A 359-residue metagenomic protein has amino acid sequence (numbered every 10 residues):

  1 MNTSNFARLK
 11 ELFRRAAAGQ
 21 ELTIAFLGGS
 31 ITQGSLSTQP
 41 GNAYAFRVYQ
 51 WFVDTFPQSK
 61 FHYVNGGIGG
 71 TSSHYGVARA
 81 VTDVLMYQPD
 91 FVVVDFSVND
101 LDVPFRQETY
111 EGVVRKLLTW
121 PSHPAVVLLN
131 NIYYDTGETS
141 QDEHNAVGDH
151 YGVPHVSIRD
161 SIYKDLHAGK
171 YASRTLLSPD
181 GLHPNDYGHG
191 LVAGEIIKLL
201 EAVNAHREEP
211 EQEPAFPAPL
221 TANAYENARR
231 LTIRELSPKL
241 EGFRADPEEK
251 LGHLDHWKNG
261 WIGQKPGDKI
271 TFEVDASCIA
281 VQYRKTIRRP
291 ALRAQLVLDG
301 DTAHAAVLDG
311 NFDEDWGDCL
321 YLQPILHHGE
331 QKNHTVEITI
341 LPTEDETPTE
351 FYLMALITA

Functional and structural regions predicted by a protein language model:
M1-G66, A80-Q88, T271, A280-Y283 (+3 more regions): Serine-esterase "nucleophile elbow" of acetyl-processing enzymes
M1-N2, G194-A359: Conserved catalytic region of serine esterases and O-acyltransferases that act on ester linkages in lipids
N2-R8, F13, D135-R234: Catalytic His-Asp segment of secreted/periplasmic serine-dependent ester chemistry enzymes
T23-L27, H62-G67, F91-F96, A125-L129 (+1 more regions): Structural recognition of the beta-strand scaffold that forms the well-ordered cores of secreted hydrolase catalytic
A25-L27, Q33, S73-Q107: Oxyanion-hole/transition-state-stabilizing segment in secreted/luminal serine hydrolases and related acyltransferases
S30-Q33, I68-S73, V98-V103, P124 (+3 more regions): Solvent-exposed loop/turn segments at secondary-structure junctions within structured extracellular/periplasmic domains
S35-P40, Y75-V77, V103-R106, T139-Q141 (+1 more regions): Short, solvent-exposed loop/turn and secondary-structure capping segments
N99, E108-A146: Active-site segments of SGNH/GDSL-like serine hydrolases that catalyze O-acetyl group transfer/hydrolysis on lipids
